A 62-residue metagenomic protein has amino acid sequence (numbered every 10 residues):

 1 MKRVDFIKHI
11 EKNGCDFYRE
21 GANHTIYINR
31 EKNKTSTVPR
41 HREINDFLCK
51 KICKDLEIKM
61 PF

Functional and structural regions predicted by a protein language model:
K2-G14: Amphipathic alpha-helical segments
E11, E20, E43: Acidic-residue sensor for enzyme active/binding pockets
E11, T25, T37-P39: A generic structural signal for ordered secondary structure
G14-E20, M60-P61: Short secondary-structure junctions
R19-R30: Short alpha-helical DNA-recognition segment
R30-S36, R40-F62: C-terminal structural segments of small proteins and small subunits
